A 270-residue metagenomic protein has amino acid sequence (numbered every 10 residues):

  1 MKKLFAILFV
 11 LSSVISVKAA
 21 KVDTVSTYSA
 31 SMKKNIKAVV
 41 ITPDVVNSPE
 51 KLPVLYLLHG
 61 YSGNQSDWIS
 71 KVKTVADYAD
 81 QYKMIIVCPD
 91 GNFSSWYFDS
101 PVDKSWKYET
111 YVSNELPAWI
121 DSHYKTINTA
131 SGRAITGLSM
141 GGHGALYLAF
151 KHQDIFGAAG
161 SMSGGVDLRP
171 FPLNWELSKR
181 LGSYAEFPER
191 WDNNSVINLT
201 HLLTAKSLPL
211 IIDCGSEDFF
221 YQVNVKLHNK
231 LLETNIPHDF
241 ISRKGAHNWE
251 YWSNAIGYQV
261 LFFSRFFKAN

Functional and structural regions predicted by a protein language model:
L4-V14: Sec-dependent N-terminal signal peptides
A19-N270: Non-catalytic cap/lid and distal C-terminal segments of serine-dependent acyl enzymes
